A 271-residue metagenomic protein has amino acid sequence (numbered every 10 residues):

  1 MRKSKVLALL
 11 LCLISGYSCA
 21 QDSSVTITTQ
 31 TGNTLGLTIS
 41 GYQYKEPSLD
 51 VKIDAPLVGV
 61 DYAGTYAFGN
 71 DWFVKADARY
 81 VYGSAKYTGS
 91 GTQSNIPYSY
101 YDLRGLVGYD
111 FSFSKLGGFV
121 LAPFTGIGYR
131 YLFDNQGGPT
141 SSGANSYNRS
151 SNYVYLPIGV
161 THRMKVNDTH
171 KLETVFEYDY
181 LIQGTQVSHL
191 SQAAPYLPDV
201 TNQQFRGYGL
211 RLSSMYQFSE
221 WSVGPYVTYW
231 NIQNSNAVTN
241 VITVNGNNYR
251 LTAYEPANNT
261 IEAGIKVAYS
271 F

Functional and structural regions predicted by a protein language model:
Q21-S90, A268-S270: Short glycine/proline- and aromatic-enriched beta-strand/turn motifs that initiate or cap beta-hairpins
Q21-T31, Y66-V74, F111-L121, K165-L172 (+1 more regions): Short loop/turn motifs that connect adjacent beta-strands in outer-membrane beta-barrel proteins
T31, K52-V60, W72, Y82 (+6 more regions): Residues that define the transmembrane beta-barrel architecture of outer-membrane proteins
I39-K45, A78-K86, F111, I127-F133 (+6 more regions): Transmembrane beta-strands of outer-membrane beta-barrel pores
Q43-K52, A85-P97, P139-R149, S188-Q204 (+1 more regions): Extracellular loop and loop/strand-boundary signature of outer-membrane beta-barrel proteins
G83-G159, T252: Outer-membrane pore/translocation modules
Y129-T201: Detector for outer-membrane/organellar transmembrane beta-barrel domains, recognizing the amphipathic beta-strand
Y196-F271: Predominantly the C-terminal beta-signal and adjacent terminal strand-loop region of outer-membrane beta-barrel
